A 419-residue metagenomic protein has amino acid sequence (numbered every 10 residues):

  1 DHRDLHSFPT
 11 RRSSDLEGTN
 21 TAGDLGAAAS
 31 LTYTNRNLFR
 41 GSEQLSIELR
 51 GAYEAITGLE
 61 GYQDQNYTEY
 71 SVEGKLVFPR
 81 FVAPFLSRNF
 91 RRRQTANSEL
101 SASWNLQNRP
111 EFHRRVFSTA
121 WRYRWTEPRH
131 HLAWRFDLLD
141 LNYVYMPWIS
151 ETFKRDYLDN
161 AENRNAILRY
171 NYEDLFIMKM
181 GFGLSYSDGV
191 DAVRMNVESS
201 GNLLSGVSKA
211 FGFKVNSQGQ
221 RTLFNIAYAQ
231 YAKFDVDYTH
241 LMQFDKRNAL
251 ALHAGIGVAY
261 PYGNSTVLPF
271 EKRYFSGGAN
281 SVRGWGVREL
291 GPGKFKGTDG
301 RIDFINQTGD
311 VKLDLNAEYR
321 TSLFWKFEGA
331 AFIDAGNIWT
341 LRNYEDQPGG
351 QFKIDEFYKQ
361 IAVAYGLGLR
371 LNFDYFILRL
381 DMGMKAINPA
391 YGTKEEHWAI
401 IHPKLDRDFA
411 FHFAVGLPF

Functional and structural regions predicted by a protein language model:
D1-H2, H6-S13: Short, small-residue-biased leader/transition segments that mark boundaries at the very start of proteins
L16-T19, T32-R36, E48-E54, K75-P79 (+10 more regions): Outer-membrane beta-barrel pore domains and translocons
L16-T19, T57-Y62, L106-Q107, N165-N171 (+4 more regions): Extracellular loop and loop/strand-boundary signature of outer-membrane beta-barrel proteins
G26-A28, E69-S71, N97, V116 (+5 more regions): Transmembrane beta-barrel architecture of outer-membrane proteins
A52, E60-G255: Transmembrane beta-strand segments of outer-membrane beta-barrel domains in Gram-negative and organellar OMPs
T57-G61, R114-V116, R129-A133, S205-F211 (+3 more regions): Outer-membrane beta-barrel and related beta-rich outer-membrane complex signature in Gram-negative bacteria
A249-F332, T340-Y344: Extracytoplasmic gating/loop element in the C-terminal half of outer-membrane beta-barrel translocons and assembly
L371-F376, L405-F419: Outer-membrane beta-barrel "beta-signal"
